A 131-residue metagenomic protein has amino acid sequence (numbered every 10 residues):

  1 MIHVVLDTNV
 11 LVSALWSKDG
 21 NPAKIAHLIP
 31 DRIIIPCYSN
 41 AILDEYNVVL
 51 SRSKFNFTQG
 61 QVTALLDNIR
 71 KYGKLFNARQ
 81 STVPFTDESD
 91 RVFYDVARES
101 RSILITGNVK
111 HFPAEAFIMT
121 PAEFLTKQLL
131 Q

Functional and structural regions predicted by a protein language model:
M1-H3: Extreme N-terminal starter segment of soluble prokaryotic enzymes
L6, W16, N21-S51: PIN/NYN-family metal-dependent endoribonuclease catalytic core
F55-N56: Membrane interface segments of multi-pass transport proteins and intramembrane proteases
Q59-R70: Short, well-structured alpha-helical segments
R70-G107: Active-site neighborhoods of divalent-metal-dependent phosphate/nucleic-acid chemistry enzymes
R91, S102-I105, V109-Q131: Acidic, PIN/NYN-like endoribonuclease modules and their adjacent C-terminal/linker elements
